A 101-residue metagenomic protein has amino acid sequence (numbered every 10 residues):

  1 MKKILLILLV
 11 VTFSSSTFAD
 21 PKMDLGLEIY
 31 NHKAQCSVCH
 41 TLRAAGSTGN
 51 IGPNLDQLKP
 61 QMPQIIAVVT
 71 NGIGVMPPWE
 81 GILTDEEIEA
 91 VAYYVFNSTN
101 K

Functional and structural regions predicted by a protein language model:
I4-F13: Sec-dependent N-terminal signal peptides
F13-N31, Q64: Electrostatic cytochrome c docking/interface patches
P21, G46, N97-K101: Inter-heme linker and motif-flanking segments adjacent to c-type heme-binding CXXCH motifs in c-type cytochromes
L27-E28, S37-I73: Gly/Gly-Pro-rich "capping" loops immediately C-terminal to redox-active cysteine motifs in periplasmic/lumenal
N31, P60, T70, G74 (+1 more regions): Sec-exported extracytoplasmic/periplasmic mature domains
N31-T41, G74-P77, E89-Y93: C-type cytochrome heme c attachment motif
G81-K101: C-terminal capping alpha-helices of c-type cytochrome domains
